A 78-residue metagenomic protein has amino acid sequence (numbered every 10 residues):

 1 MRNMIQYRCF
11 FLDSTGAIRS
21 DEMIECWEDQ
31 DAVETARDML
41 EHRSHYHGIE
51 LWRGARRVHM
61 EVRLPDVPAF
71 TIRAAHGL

Functional and structural regions predicted by a protein language model:
M1-R19: Short aromatic-glycine-(Arg/Gly/Cys) micro-motifs in beta-strand/loop hairpins
A17-E28: A short, exposed loop/beta-hairpin motif centered on an aromatic-Gly-Thr core
R19, E34, H59-E61: Short acidic, gly/pro-rich beta-turn/loop elements at beta-sheet edges and active-site/ligand-binding grooves
W27-G48: A short, charged, amphipathic alpha-helix used as a generic interaction element across diverse proteins
E41-L78: Short, mixed-charge low-complexity intrinsically disordered segments
